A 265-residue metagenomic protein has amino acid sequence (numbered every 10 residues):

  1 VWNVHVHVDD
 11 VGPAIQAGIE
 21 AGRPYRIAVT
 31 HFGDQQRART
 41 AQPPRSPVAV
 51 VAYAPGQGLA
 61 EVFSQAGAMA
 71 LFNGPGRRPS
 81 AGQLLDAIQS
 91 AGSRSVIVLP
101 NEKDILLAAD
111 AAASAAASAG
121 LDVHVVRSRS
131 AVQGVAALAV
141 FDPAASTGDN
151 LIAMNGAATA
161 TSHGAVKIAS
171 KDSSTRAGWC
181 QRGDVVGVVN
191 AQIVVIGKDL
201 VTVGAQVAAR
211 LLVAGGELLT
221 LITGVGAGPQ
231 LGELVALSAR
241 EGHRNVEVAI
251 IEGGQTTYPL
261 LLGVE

Functional and structural regions predicted by a protein language model:
V1-E265: N-terminal loops that bind phosphate or other acidic moieties and the adjacent beta-alpha structural core
